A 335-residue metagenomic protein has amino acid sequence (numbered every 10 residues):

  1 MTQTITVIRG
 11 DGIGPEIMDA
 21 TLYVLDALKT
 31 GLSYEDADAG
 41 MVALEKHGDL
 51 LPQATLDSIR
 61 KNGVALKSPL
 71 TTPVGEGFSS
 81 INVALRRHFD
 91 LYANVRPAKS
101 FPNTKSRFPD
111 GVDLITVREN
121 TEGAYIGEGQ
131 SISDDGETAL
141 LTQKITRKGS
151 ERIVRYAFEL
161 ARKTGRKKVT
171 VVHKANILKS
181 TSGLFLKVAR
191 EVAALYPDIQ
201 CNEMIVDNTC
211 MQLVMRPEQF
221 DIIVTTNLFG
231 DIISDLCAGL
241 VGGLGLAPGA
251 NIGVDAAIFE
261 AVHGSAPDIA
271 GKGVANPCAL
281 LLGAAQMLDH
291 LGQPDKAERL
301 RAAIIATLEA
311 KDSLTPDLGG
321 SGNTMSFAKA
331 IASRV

Functional and structural regions predicted by a protein language model:
T6-A27, D135-D207, Q219: Glycine-rich phosphate/diphosphate-binding loop of Rossmann-like nucleotide-binding domains
D11-G14, G63, V117, A157 (+5 more regions): Buried hydrophobic positions in well-ordered alpha/beta secondary-structure cores of metabolic enzymes
T21, L25, A189, L280-L288 (+1 more regions): Buried hydrophobic packing segments
L32-A54, M211-L213: N-terminal beta-loop-helix "entrance" segment that forms/cooperates in small-molecule cofactor or anionic ligand
S33-D36, T164-H173, Y196-M204, Q293-R301 (+1 more regions): Flexible, glycine/charged-enriched surface loops at secondary-structure junctions
M41-L44, Q212-T315: Glycine-rich phosphate/nucleotide-binding loop
E45-Q143, L228: N-terminal glycine-rich phosphate/adenylate-binding segment common to multiple enzyme folds
F101-G129, K144, K148-G149, G264-A297: Short, glycine-/small-residue-rich phosphate/pyrophosphate-handling segment
